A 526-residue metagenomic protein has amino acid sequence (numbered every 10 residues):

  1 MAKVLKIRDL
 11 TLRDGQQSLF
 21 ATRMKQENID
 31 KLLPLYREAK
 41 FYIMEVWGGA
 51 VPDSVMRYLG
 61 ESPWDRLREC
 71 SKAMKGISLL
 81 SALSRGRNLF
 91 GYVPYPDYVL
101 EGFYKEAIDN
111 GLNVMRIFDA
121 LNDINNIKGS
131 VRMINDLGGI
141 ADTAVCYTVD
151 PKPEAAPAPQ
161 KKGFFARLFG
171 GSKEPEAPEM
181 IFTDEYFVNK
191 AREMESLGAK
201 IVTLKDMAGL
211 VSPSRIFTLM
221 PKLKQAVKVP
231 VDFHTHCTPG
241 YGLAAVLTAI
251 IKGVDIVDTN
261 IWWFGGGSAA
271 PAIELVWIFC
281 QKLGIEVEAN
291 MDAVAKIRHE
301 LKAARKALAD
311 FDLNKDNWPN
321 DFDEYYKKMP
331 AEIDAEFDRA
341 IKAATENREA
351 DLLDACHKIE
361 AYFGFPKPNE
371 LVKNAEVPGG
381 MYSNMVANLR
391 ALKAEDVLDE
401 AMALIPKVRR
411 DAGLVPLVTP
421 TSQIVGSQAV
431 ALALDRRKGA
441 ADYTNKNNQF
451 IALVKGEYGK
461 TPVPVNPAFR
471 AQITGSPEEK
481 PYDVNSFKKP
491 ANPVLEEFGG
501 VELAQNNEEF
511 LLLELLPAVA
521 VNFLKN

Functional and structural regions predicted by a protein language model:
M1-F20, L67-K72: N-terminal amphipathic alpha-helix/helix-capping segment at the start of soluble metabolic enzymes
A2-L5, K40-Y42, K75-L80, G111-V114 (+4 more regions): Short, well-ordered coil/turn segments that N-cap beta-strands
I7, G15, Y36, I117 (+4 more regions): Conserved, mostly hydrophobic/aromatic
L35-V55, K342-N526: Terminal or standalone catalytic/regulatory effector modules within metabolic enzymes and repeat proteins
I43, G48-N189, S212: Active-site beta->alpha loop and helix N-cap motifs at the rims of alpha/beta catalytic domains
Q160, N189, P239-V254: Catalytic cores of alpha/beta
A245-G267, E274-P416: Active-site capping/gating regions of soluble enzymes
